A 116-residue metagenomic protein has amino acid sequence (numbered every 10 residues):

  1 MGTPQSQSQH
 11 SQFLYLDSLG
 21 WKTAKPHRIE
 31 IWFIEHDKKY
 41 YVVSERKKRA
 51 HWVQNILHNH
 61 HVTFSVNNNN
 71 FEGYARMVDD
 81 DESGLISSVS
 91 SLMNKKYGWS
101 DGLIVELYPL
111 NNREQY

Functional and structural regions predicted by a protein language model:
M1-Y15: Extreme N-terminal tail/first-helix region
G2-T3, E35, E72, I86: Generic signal for short, ordered secondary-structure residues within or immediately flanking folded domains
P4-Q7, Y41-Q54: Covalent nucleotidyltransferase core used to form phosphodiester bonds in nucleic acids
S8, T23-K25, I56, W99: A generic structural micro-feature
S11-E45, V62: Short beta-strand segments
K47-Y116: Short, structured beta-strand-loop surface elements
